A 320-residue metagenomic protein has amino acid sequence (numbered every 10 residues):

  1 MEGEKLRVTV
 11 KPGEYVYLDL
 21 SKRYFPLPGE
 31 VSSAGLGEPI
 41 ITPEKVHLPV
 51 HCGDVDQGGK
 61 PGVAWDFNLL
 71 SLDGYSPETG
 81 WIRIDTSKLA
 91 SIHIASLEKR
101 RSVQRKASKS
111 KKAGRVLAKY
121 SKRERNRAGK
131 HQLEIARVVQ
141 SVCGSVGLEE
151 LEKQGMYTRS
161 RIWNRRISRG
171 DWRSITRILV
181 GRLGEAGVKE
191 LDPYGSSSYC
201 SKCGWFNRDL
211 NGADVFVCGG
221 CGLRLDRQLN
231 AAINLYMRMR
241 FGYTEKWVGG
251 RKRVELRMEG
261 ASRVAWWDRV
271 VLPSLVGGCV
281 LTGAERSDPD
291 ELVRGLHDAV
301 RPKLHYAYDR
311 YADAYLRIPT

Functional and structural regions predicted by a protein language model:
M1-I41, T86, R169, R173: Acidic carboxylate diad motif detector
E44-T320: Positively charged, helix-rich recognition surfaces that bind polyanionic ligands
